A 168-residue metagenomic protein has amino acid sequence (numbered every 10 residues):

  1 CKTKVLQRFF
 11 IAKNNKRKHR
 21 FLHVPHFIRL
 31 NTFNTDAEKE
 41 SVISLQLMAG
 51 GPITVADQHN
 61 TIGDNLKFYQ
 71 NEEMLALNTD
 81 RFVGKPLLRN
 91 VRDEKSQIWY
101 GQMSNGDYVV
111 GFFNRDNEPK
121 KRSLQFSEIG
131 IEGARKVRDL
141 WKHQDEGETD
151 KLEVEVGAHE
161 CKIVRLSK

Functional and structural regions predicted by a protein language model:
C1-H143, E153-L166: Active-site-proximal substrate-binding groove within the catalytic cores of carbohydrate-active enzymes
E148-L152: Short, solvent-exposed S/T- and G/P-enriched segments that are highly enriched in secreted/extracellular and lumenal
